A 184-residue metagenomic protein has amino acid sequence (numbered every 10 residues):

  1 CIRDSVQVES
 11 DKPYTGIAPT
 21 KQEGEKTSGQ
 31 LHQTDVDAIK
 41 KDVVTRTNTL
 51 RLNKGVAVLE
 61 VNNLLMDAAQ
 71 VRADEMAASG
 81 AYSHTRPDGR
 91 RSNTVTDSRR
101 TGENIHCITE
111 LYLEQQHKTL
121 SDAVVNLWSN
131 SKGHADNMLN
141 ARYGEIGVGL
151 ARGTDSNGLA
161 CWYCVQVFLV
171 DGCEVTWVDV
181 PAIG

Functional and structural regions predicted by a protein language model:
C1-S5: Conserved small/polar residues in nucleotide/adenosyl-binding loops
D11-A78: A short alpha-helix/helix-coil micro-patch that ends at or immediately precedes a cysteine
D11-Y14, D67-Q116: Short, surface-exposed glycine/acidic/tryptophan-bearing loops
L31, N53-D67, G80-S92, G133-A151: Surface-exposed patches in mature extracellular/periplasmic domains of secreted proteins
R91-C173: A well-ordered secondary-structure block
G172-G184: Short, low-complexity, Pro/Ser/Thr/Gly-rich segments in the mature regions of secreted, periplasmic
